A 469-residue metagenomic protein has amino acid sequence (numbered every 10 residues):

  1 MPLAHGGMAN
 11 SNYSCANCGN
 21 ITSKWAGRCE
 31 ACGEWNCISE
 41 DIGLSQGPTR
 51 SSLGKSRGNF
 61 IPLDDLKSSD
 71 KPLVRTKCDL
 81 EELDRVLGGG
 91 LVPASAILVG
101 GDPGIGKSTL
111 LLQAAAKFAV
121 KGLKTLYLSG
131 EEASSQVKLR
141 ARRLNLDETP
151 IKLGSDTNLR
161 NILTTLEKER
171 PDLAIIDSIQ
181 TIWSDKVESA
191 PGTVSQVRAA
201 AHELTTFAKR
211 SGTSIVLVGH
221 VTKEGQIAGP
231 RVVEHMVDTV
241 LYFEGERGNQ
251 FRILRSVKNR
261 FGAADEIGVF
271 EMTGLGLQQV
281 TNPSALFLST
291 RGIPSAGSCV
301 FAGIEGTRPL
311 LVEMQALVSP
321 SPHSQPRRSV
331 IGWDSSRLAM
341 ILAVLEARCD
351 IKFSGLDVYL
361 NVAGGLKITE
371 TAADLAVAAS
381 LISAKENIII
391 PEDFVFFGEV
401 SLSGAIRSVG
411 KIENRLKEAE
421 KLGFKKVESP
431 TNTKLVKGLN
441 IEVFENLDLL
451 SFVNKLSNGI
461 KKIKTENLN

Functional and structural regions predicted by a protein language model:
H5-N17, I21-L87, V92-G100, I105-L112 (+6 more regions): Peripheral, non-AAA+ core regions of ATP-driven protein-machinery
T125-S129: Conserved RecA-like ASCE P-loop NTPase motor core of nucleic-acid helicases/translocases
G130-Q136: Conserved Walker A/P-loop ATP-binding site and its immediately adjacent core in helicase/helicase-like ATPase domains
